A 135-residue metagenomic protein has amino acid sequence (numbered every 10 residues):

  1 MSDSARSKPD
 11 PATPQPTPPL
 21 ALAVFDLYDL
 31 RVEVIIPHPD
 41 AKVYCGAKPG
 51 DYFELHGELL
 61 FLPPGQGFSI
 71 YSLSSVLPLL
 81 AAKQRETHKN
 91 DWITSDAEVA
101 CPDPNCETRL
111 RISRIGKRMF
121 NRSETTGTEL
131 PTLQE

Functional and structural regions predicted by a protein language model:
A5-Y28: Short, Gly/Pro- and small/polar-rich lid/capping loops
Y28-P39: Short, structured beta-strand/loop micro-motifs enriched in basic residues and often containing a Trp
L60-I70: Short, Lys/Arg- and Gly-enriched loop/turn segments at beta-strand edges
Q84-Q134: Short, compact, well-ordered microdomains
